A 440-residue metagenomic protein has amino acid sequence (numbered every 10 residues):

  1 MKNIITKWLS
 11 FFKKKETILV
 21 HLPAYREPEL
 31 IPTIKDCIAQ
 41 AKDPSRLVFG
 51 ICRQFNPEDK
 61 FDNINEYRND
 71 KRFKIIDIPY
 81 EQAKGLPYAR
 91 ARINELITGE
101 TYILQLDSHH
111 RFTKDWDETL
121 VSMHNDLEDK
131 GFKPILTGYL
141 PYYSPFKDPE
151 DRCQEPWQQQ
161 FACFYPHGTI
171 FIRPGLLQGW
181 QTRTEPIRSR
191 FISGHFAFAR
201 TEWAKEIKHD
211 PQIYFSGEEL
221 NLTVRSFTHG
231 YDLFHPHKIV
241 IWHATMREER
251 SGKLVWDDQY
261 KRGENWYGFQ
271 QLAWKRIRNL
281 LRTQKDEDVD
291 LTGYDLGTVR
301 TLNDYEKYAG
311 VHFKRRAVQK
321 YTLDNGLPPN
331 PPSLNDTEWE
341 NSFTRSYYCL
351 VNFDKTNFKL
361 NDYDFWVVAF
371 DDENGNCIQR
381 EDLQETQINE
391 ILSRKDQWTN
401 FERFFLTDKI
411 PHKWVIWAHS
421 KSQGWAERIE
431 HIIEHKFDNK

Functional and structural regions predicted by a protein language model:
M1-F12: Membrane-proximal basic amphipathic "stem/tether" segments
K2-N3, E16, F49, P332: Residue-level marker of intrinsically disordered, low-complexity segments enriched for small/polar residues
S10-E16, K440: Low-complexity, Pro/Thr/Ser/Gly/Ala-rich linker/spacer regions in secreted, extracellular modular proteins
K15-V299: Catalytic cores of eukaryotic secretory-pathway lumenal/extracellular enzymes that build and remodel glycoconjugates
F171-T184, S189-F198, R250-K440: Terminal low-complexity segments of carbohydrate-biosynthetic enzymes
